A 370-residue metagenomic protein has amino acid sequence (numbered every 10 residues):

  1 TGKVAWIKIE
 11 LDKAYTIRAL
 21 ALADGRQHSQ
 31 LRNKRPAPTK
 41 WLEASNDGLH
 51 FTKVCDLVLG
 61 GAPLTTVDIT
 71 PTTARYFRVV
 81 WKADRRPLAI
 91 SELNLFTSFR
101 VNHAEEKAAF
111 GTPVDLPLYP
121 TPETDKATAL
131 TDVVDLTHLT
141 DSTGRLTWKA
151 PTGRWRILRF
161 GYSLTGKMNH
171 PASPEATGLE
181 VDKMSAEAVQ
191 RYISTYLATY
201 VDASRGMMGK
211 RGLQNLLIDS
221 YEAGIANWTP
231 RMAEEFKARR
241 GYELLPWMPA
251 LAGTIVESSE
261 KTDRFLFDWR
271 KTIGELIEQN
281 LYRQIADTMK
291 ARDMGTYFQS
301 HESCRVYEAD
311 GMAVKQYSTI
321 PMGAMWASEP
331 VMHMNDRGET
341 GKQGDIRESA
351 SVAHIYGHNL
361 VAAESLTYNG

Functional and structural regions predicted by a protein language model:
T1-K53, G61-T128, S220: Aromatic, loop-rich ligand-recognition surfaces of beta-strand-rich domains
I9, L57, V67, V134 (+1 more regions): Generic detection of short hydrophobic beta-strand segments and adjacent strand-loop junctions
Q30-P38, K53-D56, A89-E92, A104-A108 (+5 more regions): Short, solvent-exposed loop/turn and secondary-structure capping segments
N46, V58-L59, S142, P151: Intrinsically disordered, low-complexity segments enriched in small/polar residues
L49, V58, T367: Residue-level detector of flexible, active-site-proximal loop/helix-junction positions within diverse enzyme catalytic
V58-G61, L164: A short, sequence-level motif marking secondary-structure junctions
D125-G370: Catalytic-domain carbohydrate-binding cleft regions of carbohydrate-active enzymes
